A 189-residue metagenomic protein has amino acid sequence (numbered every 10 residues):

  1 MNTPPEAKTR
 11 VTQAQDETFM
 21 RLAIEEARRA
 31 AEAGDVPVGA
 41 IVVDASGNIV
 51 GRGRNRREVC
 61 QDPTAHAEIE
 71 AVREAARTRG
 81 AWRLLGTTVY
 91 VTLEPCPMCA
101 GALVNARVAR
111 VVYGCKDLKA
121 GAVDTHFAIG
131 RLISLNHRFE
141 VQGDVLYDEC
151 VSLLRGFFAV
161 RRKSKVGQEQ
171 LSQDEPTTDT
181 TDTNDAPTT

Functional and structural regions predicted by a protein language model:
M1-A30, I49, P95-M98, A102-T189: Zinc-dependent deaminase
G34-V38, L85: Short, basic and Ser/Thr-rich N-terminal targeting/leader segments
V38-G47: Short beta-strand scaffold segments in enzyme catalytic cores
G51-G53: Short hydrophobic alpha-helix segments
V59-I69: A short, polar/charged loop-to-alpha-helix boundary motif
I69-A76: Glycine-rich oxoanion-binding loops at beta->alpha junctions
A81-E94: Immediate flanking context of iron-sulfur cluster ligation sites
